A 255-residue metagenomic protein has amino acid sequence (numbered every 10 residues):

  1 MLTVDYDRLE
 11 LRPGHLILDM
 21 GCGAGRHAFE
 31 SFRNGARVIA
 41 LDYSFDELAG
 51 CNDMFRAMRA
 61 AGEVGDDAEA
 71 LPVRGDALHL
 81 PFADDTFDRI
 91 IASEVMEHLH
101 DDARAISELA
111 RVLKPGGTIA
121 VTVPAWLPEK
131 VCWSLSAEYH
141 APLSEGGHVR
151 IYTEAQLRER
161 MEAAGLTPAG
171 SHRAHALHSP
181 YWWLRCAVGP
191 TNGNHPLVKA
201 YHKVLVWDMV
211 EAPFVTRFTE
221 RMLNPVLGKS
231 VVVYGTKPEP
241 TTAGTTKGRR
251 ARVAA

Functional and structural regions predicted by a protein language model:
L2-W133, T153-Q156, V233-G235: Conserved SAM-binding loop
T3-R8, L157, E211-E220: An amphipathic, basic-hydrophobic alpha-helix
A70, R150, P225: Residues that recognize and position ribonucleotide moieties
P124-H148, R158-R160: Short, glycine-/aromatic-enriched active-site segment of Class I SAM-dependent methyltransferases
P124-L127, A174-S179: Short, solvent-exposed turn/loop segments enriched in Gly/Ser/Thr/Pro and often Arg
S134-S136, H178-A255: A C-terminal cap/extension of S-adenosyl-L-methionine-dependent methyltransferases that defines the acceptor-substrate
R160-L166, K237: A structural motif corresponding to the C-terminal end of an alpha-helix and its immediate exit/capping segment
L166-A176: Conserved S-adenosyl-L-methionine
